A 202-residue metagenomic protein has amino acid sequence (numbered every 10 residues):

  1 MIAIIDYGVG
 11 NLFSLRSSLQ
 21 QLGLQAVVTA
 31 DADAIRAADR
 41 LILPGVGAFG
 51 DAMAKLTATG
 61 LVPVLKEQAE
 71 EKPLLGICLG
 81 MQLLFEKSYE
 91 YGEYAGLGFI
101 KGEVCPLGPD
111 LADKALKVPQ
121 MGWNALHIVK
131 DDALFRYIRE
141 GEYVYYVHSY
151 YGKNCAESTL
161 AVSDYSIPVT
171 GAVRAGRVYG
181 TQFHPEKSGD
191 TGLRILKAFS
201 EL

Functional and structural regions predicted by a protein language model:
I2-L24, F183-K187: N-terminal beta1-alpha1 ligand-phosphate binding loop
A38: An anion/phosphate-binding loop that grips the pyrophosphate of nucleotide cofactors and donors
I42-P44: Structural motif
G47-Q120: Cysteine-nucleophile active-site neighborhood
K87-I167: Pocket-forming structural segment of enzyme catalytic cores
G141, R174-V178: Beta-strand-turn-beta hairpins that frame and shape the catalytic cleft of phosphate-ester-processing enzymes
P168-R174: Short, surface-exposed beta-strand/loop micro-motifs that present aromatic residues
T181-L202: Acyltransferase
